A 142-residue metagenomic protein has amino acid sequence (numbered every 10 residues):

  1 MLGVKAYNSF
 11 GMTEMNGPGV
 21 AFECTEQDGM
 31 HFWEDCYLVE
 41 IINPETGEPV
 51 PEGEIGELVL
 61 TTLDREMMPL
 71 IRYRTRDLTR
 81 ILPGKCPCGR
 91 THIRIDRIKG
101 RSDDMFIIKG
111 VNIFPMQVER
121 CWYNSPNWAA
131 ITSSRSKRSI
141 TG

Functional and structural regions predicted by a protein language model:
M1-G142: Active-site glycine/GP-rich loop and adjacent strand/helix microenvironment that borders small-molecule binding pockets
